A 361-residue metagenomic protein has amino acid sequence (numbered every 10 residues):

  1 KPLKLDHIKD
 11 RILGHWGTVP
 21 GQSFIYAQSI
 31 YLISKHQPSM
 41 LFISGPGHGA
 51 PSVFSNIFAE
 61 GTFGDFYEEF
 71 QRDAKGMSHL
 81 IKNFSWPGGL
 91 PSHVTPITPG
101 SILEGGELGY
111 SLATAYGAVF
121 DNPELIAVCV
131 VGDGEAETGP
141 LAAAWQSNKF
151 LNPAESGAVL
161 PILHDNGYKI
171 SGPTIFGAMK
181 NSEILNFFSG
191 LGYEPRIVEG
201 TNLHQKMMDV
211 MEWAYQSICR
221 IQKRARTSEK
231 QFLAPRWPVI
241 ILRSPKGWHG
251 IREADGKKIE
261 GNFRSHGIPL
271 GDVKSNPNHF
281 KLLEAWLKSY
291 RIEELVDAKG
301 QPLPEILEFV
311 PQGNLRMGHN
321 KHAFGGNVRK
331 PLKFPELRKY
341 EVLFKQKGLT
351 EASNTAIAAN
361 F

Functional and structural regions predicted by a protein language model:
K1-S39, P46-G47, E135-G139, A158-I162 (+1 more regions): Conserved acidic/glycine
P2-N152, P173, I357: Cofactor-binding active-site loop characterized by glycine-rich and histidine/acidic residues
